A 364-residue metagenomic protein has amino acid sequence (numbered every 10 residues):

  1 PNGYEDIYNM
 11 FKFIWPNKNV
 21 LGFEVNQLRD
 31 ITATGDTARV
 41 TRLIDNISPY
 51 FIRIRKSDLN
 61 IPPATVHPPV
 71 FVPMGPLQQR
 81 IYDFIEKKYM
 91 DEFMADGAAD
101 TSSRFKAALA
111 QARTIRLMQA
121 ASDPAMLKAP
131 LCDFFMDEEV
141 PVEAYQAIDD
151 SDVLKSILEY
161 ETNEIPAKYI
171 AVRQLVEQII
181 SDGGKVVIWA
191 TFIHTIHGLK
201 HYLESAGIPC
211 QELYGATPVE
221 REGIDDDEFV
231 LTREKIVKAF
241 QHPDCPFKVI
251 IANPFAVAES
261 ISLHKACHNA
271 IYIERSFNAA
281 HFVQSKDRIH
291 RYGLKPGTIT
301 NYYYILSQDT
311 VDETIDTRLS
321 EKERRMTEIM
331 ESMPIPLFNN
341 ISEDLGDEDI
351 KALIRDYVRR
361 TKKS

Functional and structural regions predicted by a protein language model:
P1-D6, L59-N60, I81, M126 (+5 more regions): Switch/connector loops and helix/strand junctions flanking conserved nucleotide-binding motifs in nucleotide-processing
P1-L28, R275-A280, I289-Y292: Signature of the SF2 helicase/ATPase Hel1-core->accessory helical subdomain module
N2-Y4, I196-G198, K248-I271, N278-K295: SF2 helicase motor core recognition
E5-N9, T65-H67, A206-I208, K265-N269 (+1 more regions): Short glycine-/polar-rich loops that comprise or flank the Walker A/P-loop and associated switch/sensor motifs
M10-F134, D182, Y302, T310-V311 (+1 more regions): Inter-lobe coupling linker of SF2 helicases/translocases
I61-Q78, T101-V257, I261, I335-S364: Conserved Helicase C-terminal RecA-like lobe
F277-K286, H290-K363: A conserved SF2-helicase RecA2
